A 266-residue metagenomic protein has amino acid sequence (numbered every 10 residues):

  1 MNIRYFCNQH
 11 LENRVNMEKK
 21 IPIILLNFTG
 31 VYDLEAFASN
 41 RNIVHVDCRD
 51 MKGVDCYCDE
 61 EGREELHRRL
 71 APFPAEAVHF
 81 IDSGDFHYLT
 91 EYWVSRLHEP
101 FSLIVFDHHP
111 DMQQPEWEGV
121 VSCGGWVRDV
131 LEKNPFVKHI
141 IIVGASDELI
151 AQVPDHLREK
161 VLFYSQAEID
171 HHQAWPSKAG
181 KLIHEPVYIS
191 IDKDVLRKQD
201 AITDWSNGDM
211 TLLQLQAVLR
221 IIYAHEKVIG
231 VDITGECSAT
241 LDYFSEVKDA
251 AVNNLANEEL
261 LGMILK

Functional and structural regions predicted by a protein language model:
M1-N16: N-terminal amphipathic/basic-hydrophobic helices that include classical n-h-c signal peptides and signal-anchor
I3-Y5, I104, L162: Intrinsically disordered, low-complexity segments enriched in small/polar residues
V15-M17, E132-K133: A general structural signal for short secondary-structure junctions and capping/turn motifs
N16-I81, D85-S102, I141-K266: Catalytic cores of soluble, metal-dependent hydrolases
D82-H139: Hydrophobic alpha-helical segments and helix pairs
